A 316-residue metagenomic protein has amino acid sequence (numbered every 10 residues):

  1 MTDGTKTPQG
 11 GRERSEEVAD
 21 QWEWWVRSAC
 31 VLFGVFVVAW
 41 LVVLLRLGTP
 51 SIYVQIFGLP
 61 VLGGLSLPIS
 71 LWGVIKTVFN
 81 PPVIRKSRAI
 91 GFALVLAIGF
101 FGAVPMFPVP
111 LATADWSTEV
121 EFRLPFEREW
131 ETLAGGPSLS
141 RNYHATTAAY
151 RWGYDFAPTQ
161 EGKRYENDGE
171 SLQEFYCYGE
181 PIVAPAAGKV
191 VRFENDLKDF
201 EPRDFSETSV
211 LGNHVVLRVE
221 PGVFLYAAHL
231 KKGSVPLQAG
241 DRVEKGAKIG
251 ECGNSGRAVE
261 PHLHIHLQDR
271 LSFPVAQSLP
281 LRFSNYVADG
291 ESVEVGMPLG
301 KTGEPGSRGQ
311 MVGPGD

Functional and structural regions predicted by a protein language model:
M1-R46: Membrane-anchoring/interfacial helices and their immediately flanking loops in integral membrane proteins
C30-T77: Membrane-embedded alpha-helical segments of integral membrane proteins
V83-P110: Internal/C-terminal transmembrane anchor helices
F101-G212, S307-D316: Surface-exposed, glycine-biased beta-strand/turn segments
G188-V190, G240-C252: A structural signal for short beta-strand/turn segments enriched in small hydrophobics and glycine
E194-F205, A247-L263: Flexible, gly/ser-rich surface segments that form the specificity/activation loops bordering the active-site cleft
S209, D241, H266-D316: Acidic, glycine-rich catalytic/binding loops that coordinate metals and/or anionic ligands
V223-G246: Short histidine-centered loop motifs in beta-beta connectors
